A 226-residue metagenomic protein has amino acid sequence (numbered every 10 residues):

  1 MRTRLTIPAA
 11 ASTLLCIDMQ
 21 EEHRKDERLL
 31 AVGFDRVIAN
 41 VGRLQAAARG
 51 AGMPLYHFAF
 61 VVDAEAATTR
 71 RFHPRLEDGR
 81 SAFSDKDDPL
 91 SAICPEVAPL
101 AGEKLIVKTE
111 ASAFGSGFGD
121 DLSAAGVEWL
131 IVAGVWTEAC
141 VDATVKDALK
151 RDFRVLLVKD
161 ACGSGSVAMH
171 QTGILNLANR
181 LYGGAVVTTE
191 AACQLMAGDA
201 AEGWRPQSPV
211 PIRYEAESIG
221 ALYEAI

Functional and structural regions predicted by a protein language model:
M1-T13, R43-A51, L76-I226: Active-site-adjacent betaalpha module
T13-M19: N-terminal nucleotide-binding beta1-loop-alpha1 segment
E22-D26: Short acidic, Gly/Ser-rich segments with clustered Asp/Glu that frequently serve as metal-coordination loops in enzyme
E27-F34: Short glycine-enriched, charge-decorated loop/helix-capping segments at active-site entrances that position
R36-A39, R43: Alpha-helical scaffolding segments of alpha/beta enzyme cores, especially the outer helices of TIM-barrel or partial
Q45-A67: Von Willebrand factor
A66-G79: Aromatic- and acidic-residue-enriched segments that line the glycan-binding/catalytic groove of carbohydrate-active
